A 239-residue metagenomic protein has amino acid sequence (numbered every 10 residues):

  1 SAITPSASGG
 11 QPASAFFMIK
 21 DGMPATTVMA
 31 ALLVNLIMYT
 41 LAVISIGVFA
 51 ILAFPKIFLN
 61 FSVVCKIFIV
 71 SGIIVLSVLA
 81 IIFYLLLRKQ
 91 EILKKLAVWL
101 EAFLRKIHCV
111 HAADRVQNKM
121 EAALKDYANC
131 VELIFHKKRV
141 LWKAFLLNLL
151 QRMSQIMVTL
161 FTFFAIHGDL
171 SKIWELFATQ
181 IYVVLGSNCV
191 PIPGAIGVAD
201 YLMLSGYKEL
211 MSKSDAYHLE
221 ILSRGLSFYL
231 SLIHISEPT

Functional and structural regions predicted by a protein language model:
S1-V110, I192, I196-S236: Transmembrane helix-loop-helix hairpins in multi-pass inner-membrane proteins
S62-S187, L226-S236: Predominantly cytoplasmic-facing regulatory/coupling regions of multi-pass membrane proteins
T239: Active-site loop/short helix in cyclic nucleotide turnover domains
